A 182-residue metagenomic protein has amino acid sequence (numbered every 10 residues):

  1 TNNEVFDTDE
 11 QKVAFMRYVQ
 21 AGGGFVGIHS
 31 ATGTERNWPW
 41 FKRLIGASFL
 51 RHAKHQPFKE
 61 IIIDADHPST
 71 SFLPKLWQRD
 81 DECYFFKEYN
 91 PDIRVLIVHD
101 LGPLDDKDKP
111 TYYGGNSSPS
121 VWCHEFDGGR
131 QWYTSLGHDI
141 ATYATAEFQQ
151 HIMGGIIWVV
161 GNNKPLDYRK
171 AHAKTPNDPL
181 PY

Functional and structural regions predicted by a protein language model:
T1, V19, G24-H29, H52 (+3 more regions): Structural recognition of the beta-strand scaffold that forms the well-ordered cores of secreted hydrolase catalytic
T1-E35, M153: Short alpha-beta junction capping motif
T8-Q11, R36-W38, K107, Y143: Short glycine-/acidic-enriched loop or helix-start segments at secondary-structure transitions that form or flank
M16, K42, T70, M153-I157: Non-transmembrane alpha-helical segments in soluble domains of secreted/periplasmic/extracellular proteins
Q20-G24, G46, I157-G161: Sec-exported extracytoplasmic/periplasmic mature domains
G33-L44: Glycine-rich, charge-decorated loop segments at or immediately adjacent to ligand/cofactor-binding or catalytic sites
A47, R51-G128: Catalytic beta-strand/loop cores that center a nucleophilic Ser/Cys/Thr and support acyl-enzyme chemistry
L104-D105, K109-P119, E125-Y182: Extracellular ligand-binding/catalytic regions of CAZymes and related secreted enzymes and adhesion modules
